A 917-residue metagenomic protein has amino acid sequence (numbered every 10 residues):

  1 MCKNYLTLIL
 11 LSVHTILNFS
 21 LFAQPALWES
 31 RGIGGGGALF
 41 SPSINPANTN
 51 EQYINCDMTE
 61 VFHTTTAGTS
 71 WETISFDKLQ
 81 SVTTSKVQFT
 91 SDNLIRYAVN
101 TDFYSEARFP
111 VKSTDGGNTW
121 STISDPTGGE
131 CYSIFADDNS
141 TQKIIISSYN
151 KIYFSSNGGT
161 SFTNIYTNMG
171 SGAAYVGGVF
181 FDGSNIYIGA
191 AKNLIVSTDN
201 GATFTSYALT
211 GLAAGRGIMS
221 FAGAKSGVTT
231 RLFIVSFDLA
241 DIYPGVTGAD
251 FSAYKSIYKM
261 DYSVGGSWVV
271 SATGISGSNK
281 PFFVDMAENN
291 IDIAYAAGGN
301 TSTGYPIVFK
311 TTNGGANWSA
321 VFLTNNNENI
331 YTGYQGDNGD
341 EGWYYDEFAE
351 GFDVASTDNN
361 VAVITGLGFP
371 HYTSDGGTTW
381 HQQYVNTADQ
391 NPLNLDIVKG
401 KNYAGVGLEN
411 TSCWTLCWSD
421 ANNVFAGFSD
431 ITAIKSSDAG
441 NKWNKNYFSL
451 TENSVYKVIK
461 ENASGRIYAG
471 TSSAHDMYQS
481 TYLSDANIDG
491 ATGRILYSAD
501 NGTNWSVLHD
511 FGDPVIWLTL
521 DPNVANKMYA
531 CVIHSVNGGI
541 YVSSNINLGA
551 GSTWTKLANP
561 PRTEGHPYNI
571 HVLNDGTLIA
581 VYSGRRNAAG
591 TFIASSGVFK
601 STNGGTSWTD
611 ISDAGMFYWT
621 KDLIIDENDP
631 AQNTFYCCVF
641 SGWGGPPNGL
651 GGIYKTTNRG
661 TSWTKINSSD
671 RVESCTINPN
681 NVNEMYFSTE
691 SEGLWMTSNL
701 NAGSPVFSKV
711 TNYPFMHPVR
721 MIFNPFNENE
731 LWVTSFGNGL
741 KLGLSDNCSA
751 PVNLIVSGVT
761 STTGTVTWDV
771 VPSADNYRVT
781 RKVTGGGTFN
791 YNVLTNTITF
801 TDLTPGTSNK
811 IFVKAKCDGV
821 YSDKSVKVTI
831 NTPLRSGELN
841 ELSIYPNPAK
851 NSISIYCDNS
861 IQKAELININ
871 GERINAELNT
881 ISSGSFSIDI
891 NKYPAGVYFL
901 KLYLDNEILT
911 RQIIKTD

Functional and structural regions predicted by a protein language model:
M1-P25, C748: Bacterial Sec-dependent N-terminal signal peptides
Y5, I16-F22, N776-R781, T788 (+5 more regions): C-terminal outer-membrane/trafficking sorting elements
A23-C748, N875-A876: Extracellular glycan-interacting surfaces
L520, I677, V756, I798-D802 (+1 more regions): Hydrophobic core positions of the immunoglobulin-like beta-sandwich fold
S543, S822-S825: Short Trp-Ser/Thr-centered turn/loop motifs at beta-strand boundaries
G743-V759, K824-Y845, R873, D917: Residue-level detector of functionally pivotal "anchor" positions at catalytic/ligand-binding pockets or at interdomain
T763-S773: Conserved aromatic anchor
